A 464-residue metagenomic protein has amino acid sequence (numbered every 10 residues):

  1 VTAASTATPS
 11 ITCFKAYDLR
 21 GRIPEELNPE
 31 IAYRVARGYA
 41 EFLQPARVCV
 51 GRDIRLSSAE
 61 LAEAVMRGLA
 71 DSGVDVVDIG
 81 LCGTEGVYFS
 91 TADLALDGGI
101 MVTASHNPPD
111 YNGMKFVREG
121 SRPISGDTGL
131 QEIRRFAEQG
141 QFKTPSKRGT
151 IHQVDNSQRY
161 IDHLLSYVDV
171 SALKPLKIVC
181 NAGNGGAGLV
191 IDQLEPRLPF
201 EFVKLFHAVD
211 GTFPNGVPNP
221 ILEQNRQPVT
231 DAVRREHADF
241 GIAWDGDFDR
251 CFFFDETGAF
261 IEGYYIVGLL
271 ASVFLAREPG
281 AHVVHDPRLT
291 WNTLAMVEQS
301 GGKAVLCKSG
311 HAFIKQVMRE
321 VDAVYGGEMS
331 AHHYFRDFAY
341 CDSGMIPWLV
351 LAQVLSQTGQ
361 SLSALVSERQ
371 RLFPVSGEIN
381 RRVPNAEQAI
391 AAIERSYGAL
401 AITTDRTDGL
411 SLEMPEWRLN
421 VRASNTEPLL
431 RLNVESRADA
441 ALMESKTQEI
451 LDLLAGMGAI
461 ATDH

Functional and structural regions predicted by a protein language model:
V1-R67, D71-G73, Q153-L176: An N-terminal, well-structured beta->alpha segment
R37, P45-N112, Q193-F254: N-terminal small/polar loop signature for handling phosphorylated ligands or for N-terminal nucleophile
R47-D53, V77, K177-V179, A281-P287 (+1 more regions): Short glycine-rich phosphate-binding loop at a beta-alpha junction
G86, L130-D162, S166, E256-M329 (+1 more regions): Proline/glycine-rich low-complexity loops and linkers
L96-Y111, V233-D255, F260, A304-L306 (+1 more regions): Glycine-rich phosphate-binding loop
N112-E236: Gly/Ser/Thr-enriched, mixed-charge loops and adjacent short helices that form phosphate/oxyanion-binding elements
E278-H464: Phosphate-binding and adjacent anionic-ligand microenvironments
